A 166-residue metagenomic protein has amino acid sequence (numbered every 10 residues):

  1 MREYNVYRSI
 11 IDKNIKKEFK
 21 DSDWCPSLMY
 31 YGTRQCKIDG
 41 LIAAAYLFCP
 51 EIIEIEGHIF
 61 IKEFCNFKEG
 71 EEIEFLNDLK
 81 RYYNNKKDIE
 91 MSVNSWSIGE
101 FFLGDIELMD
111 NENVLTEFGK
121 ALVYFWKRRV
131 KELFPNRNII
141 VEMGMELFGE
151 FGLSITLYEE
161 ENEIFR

Functional and structural regions predicted by a protein language model:
M1-N66: N-terminal leader/assembly segments
I38-E112: An N-terminal amphipathic alpha-helical segment
M91, F134, F148-E150: A generic structural signal for short, non-catalytic loop/turn and secondary-structure boundary residues
S97, I140, S154-T156: Generic structural signal for residues positioned in beta-strands
D105-N138: Short, hydrophobic/π-rich interface segment
I139-M145: A short glycine-rich, hydrophobically flanked beta-strand micro-motif that places a catalytic Asp/Glu for divalent metal
M145-R166: Short terminal or interdomain "cap/linker" segment that borders an active site or interface and mediates
